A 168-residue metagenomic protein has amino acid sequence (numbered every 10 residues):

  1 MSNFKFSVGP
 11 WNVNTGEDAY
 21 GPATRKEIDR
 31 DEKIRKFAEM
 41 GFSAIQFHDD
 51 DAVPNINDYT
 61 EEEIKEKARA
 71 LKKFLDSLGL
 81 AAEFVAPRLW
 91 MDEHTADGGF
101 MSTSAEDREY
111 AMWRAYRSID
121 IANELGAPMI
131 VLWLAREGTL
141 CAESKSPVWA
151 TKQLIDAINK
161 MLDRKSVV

Functional and structural regions predicted by a protein language model:
M1-M129, V148, K152-D163: N-terminal pre-domain/capping segments
L132-T139: Short, conserved phosphate-binding/catalytic loop or strand-edge motifs used in phosphoryl-/nucleotidyl-transfer
T139-P147: Flexible, glycine-rich active-site loops centered on histidine and acidic residues that chelate a metal or position
V167-V168: Conserved small/polar residues in nucleotide/adenosyl-binding loops
